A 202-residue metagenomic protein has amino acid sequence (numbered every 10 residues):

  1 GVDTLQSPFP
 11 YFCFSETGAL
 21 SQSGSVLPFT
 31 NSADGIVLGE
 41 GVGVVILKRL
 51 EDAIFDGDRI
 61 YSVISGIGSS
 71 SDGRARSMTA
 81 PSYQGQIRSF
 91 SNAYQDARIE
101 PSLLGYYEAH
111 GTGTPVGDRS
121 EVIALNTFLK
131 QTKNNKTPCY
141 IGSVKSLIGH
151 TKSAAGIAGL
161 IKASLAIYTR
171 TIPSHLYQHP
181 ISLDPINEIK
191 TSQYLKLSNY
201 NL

Functional and structural regions predicted by a protein language model:
G1-L202: Condensing-enzyme catalytic core of the thiolase-fold
